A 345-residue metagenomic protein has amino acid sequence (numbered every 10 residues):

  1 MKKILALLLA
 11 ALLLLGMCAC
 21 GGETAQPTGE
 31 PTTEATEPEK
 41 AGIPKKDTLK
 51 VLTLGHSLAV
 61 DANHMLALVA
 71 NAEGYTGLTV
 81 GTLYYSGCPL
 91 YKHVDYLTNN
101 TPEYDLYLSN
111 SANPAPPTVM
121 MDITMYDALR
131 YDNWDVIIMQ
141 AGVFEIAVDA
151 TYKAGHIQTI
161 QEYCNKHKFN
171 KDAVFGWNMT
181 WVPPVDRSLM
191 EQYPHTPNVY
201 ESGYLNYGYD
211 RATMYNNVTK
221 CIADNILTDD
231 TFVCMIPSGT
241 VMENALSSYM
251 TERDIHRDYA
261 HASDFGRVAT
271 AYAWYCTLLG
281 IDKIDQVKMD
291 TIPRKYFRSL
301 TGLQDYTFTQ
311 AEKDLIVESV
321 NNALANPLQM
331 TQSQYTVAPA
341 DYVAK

Functional and structural regions predicted by a protein language model:
M1-I4, L8: Positively charged n-region of N-terminal signal peptides that target proteins for export
L8-G16: Bacterial N-terminal signal peptides
L15-A35: Sec-dependent signal peptide cleavage junction
E37-Y75, N326-Y335, P339: N-terminal module-boundary/linker segments of secreted carbohydrate-active enzymes
L52-L54, L83, N178: Short hydrophobic segments within beta-strands
V60-K153: Conserved SGNH/GDSL esterase-like catalytic core that processes O-acyl groups on lipids and polysaccharides
D122-A260, D264: Alpha-helical cap/lid subdomain in secreted, periplasmic, or secretory-pathway luminal O-acyl-processing enzymes
D254, D258-K345: Conserved catalytic region of serine esterases and O-acyltransferases that act on ester linkages in lipids
